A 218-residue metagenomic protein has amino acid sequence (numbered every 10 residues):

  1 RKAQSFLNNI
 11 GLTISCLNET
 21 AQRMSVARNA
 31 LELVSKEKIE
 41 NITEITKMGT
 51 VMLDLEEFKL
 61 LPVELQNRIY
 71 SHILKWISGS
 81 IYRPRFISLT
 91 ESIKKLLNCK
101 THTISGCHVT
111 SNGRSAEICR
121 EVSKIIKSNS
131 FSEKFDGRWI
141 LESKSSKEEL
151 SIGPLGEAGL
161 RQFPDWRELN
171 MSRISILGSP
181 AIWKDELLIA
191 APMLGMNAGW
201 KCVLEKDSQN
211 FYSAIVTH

Functional and structural regions predicted by a protein language model:
R1-S5: Functional cores that coordinate and move charged inorganic groups
F6-H218: AMP-forming adenylation/ATP pyrophosphatase catalytic core
